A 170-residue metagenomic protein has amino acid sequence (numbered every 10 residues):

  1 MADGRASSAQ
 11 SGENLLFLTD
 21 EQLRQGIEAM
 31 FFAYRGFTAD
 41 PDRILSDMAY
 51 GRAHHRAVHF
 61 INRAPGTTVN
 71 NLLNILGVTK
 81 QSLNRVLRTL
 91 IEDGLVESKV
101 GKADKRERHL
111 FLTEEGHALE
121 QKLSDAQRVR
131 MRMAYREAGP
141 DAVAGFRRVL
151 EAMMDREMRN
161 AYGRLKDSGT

Functional and structural regions predicted by a protein language model:
M1-M48: N-terminal leader segment of winged-helix/HTH proteins
A2-N14, T38, R88-E151: Charged, amphipathic alpha-helical coiled-coil/dimerization segments
L18-D20, M131-D141, A161-G169: Hydrophobic/aromatic-rich alpha-helical bundle segments in the mid-to-C-terminal region
Y34, P65, L76, K80 (+2 more regions): Flexible interhelical turns and helix-capping residues at alpha-helix boundaries within structured domains
A39-S82, D93: N-terminal helix-turn-helix DNA-binding core of bacterial DNA-binding proteins
A144-T170: Exposed, interaction-prone assembly regions rather than primary DNA-binding/catalytic cores
